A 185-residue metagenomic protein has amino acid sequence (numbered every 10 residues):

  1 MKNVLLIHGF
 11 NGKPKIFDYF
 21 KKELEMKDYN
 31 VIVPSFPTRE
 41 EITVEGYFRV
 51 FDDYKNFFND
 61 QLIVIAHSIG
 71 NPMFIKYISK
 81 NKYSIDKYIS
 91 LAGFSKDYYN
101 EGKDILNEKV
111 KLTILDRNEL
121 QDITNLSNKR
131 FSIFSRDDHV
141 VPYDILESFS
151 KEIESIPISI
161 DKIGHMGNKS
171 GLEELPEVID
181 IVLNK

Functional and structural regions predicted by a protein language model:
M1-F58: Active-site catalytic motif of lipid deacylating hydrolases and related acyltransferases
L5-G9, H67, F134: The conserved beta1-alpha1 loop
G9, F36-R39, I89-Y98: Active-site nucleophile loop of the alpha/beta-hydrolase fold
I32, K151-G167: Catalytic histidine neighborhood in serine/cysteine hydrolases with alpha/beta-hydrolase-type architecture
I42-T43, I163-L175: Catalytic histidine-centered segment of alpha/beta-hydrolase-like enzymes
I65-I75: Gly/Ala-rich beta-loop-alpha elbow adjacent to hydrolase catalytic centers
L126-S127, F131-F134, D138: Short beta-strand/loop motif that positions the catalytic acidic residue of the alpha/beta-hydrolase fold
H139-I145: Conserved alpha/beta-hydrolase "acid-adjacent" motif
